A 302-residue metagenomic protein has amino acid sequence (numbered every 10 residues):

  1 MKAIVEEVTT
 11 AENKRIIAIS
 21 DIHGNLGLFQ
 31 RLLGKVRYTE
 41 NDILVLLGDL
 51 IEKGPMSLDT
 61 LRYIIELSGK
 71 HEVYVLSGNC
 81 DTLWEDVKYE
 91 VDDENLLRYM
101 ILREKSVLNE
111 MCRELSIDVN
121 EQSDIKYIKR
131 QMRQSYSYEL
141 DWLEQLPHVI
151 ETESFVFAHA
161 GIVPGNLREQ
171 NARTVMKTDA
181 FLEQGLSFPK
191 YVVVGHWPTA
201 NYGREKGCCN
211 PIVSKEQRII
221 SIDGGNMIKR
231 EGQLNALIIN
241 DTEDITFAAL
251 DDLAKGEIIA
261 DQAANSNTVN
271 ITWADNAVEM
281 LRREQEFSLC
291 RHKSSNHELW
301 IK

Functional and structural regions predicted by a protein language model:
M1-Y63: N-terminal active-site segment of His-dependent metallophosphoesterases
H23-G27, E52-P55, C80-E85, G195-R204 (+1 more regions): Active-site environment of divalent metal-dependent phosphoester hydrolases
K53-P147: Active-site neighborhood of divalent metal-dependent phosphoester bond hydrolases
S123-I220, G225-G232, L250-D251: Acidic, His/Gly-enriched loop-helix segments that form or flank divalent-metal centers in metallo-dependent hydrolases
K215-N267: Binuclear metal-dependent phosphoesterase catalytic core
I259-A277, R282-R283: SH3/SH3-like (including bacterial SH3b) beta-barrel domains that bind proline-rich motifs or cell-wall ligands
E286-L289: Short aromatic-glycine-enriched beta-strand elements
H292-K302: Boundary regions of SH3-family modules and the immediately adjacent low-complexity/disordered segments in eukaryotic
